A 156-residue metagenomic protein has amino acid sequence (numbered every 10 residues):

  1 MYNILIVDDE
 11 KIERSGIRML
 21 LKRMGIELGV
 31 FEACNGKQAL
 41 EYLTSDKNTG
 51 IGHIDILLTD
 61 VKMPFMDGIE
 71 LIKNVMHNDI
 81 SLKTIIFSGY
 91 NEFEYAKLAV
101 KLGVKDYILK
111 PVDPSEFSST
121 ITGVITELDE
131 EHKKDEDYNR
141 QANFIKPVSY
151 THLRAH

Functional and structural regions predicted by a protein language model:
D8, D60: Active-site residues of response regulator receiver
K11-F31: Two-component/phosphorelay signaling modules centered on CheY-like receiver
E32-S45, G68: Helix N-cap/capping motif at the beta->alpha junctions
L40, E70, N91-D106: Alpha4 helix (beta4-alpha4-beta5 surface) of REC/receiver domains from two-component response regulators
E41-Y42, I69-I80: Short amphipathic alpha-helix used as the core "switch/output" element in two-component signaling
M63: Receiver (REC) domain active-site loop signature in two-component systems and cognate sites in sensor histidine kinases
V100, D106, V112-R154: Interdomain helical linkers/hinges and coiled-coil/dimerization scaffolds that transmit conformational signals
